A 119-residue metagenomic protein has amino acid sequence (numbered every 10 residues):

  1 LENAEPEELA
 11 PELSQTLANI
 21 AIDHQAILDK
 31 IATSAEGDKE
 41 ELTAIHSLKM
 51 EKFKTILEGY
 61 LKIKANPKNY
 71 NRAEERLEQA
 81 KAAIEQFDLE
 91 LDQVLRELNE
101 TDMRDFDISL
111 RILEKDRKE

Functional and structural regions predicted by a protein language model:
L1-K39, T43: Membrane-proximal, non-transmembrane interface segments of integral membrane proteins
K30-D38, L42-E119: Long amphipathic all-alpha helical oligomerization modules
